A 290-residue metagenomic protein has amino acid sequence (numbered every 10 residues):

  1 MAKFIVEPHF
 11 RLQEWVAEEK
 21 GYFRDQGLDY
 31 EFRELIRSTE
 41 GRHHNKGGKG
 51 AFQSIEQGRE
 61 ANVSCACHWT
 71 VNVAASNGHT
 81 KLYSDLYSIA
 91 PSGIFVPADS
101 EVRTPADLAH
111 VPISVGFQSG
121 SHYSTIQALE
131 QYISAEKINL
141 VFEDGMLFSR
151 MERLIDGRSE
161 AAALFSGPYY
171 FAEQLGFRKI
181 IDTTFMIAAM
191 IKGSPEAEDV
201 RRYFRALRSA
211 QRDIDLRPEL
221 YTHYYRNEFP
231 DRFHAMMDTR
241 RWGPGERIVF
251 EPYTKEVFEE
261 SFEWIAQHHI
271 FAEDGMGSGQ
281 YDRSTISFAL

Functional and structural regions predicted by a protein language model:
M1-Q131, E160, K179-D182: Short, glycine-/small- and polar/acidic-enriched structural segments that line small-molecule recognition paths
Y30-F32, I138-F142: Generic structural signal for residues in well-ordered beta-strands
A98-D107, S134-A135, S194-R202: Short helix-loop capping/hinge motifs at secondary-structure junctions, enriched in acidic/polar residues
G116, V141-G145: Structural motif
M146-N227: Pocket-lining segment of extracytoplasmic ligand-binding domains
A197-A272: Secondary-structure end/capping motifs
A266-L290: Conserved C-terminal helix/tail region of periplasmic/extracytoplasmic solute-binding proteins
